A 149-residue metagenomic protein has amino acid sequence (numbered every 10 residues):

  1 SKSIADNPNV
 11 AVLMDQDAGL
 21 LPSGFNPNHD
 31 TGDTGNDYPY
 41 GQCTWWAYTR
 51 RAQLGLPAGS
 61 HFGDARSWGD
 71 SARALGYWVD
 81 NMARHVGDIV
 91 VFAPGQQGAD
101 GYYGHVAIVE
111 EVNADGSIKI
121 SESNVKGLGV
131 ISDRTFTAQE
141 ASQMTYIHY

Functional and structural regions predicted by a protein language model:
S1-S3: N-terminal prepro-regions of secreted/extracellular proteins
N7-V106, E111, E122: Secreted/periplasmic proteins that engage bacterial cell-wall peptidoglycan
E110-Y149: Aromatic- and glycine-rich peptidoglycan recognition patches
